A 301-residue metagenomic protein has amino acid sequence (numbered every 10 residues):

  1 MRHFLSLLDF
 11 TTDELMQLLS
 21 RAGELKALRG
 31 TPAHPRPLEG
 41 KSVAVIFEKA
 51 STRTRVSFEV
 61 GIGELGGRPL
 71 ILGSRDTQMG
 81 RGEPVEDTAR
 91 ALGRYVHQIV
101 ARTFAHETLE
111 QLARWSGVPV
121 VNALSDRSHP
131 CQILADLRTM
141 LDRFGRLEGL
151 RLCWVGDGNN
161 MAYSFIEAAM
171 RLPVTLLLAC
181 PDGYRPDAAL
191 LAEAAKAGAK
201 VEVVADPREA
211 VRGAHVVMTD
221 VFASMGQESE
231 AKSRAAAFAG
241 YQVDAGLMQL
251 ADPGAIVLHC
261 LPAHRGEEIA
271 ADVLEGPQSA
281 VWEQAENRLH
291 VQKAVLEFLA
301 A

Functional and structural regions predicted by a protein language model:
M1-V56, V60, S128: Positively charged, low-complexity intrinsically disordered leader regions
S42-V43, F47-Y95: Active-site cofactor/substrate anionic-group-binding motifs, chiefly glycine- and Lys/Arg-rich phosphate-binding loops
E48-V60, D142-T219: Glycine-rich phosphate/diphosphate-binding loop of Rossmann-like nucleotide-binding domains
L65, Y95, W115-S116, L172 (+3 more regions): Short, structured coil segments at secondary-structure junctions
R90, H97-A168, H259: Anion-binding alpha/beta catalytic cores of soluble intermediary-metabolism enzymes, centered on
A195-D272: Rossmann-like adenosine-cofactor binding region
G254-A255, C260-A301: Adenosine-phosphate binding glycine-rich loop
